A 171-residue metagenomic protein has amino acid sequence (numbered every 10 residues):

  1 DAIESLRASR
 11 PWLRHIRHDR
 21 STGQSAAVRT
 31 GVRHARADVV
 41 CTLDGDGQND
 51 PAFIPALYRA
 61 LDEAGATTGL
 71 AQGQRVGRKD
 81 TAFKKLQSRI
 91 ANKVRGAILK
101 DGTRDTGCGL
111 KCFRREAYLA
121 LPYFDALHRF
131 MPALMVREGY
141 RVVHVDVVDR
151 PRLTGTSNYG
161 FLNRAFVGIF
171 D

Functional and structural regions predicted by a protein language model:
D1: Carbohydrate-interacting regions of secretory-pathway proteins
E4, W12-H34, V39-T42, P51-R129 (+2 more regions): Acceptor/aglycone-binding surface of glycosyltransferases and processive sugar-polymer synthases
Q48: A short, conserved beta-strand element in the Rossmann-like catalytic core that flanks the donor/metal-binding loop
R137: Flexible glycine/serine/alanine-rich "lid" or loop that lines and gates the nucleotide-sugar donor pocket in diverse
Y140-V147: Conserved alpha/beta core of the MobA/IspD/sugar-nucleotide pyrophosphorylase nucleotidyltransferase superfamily
